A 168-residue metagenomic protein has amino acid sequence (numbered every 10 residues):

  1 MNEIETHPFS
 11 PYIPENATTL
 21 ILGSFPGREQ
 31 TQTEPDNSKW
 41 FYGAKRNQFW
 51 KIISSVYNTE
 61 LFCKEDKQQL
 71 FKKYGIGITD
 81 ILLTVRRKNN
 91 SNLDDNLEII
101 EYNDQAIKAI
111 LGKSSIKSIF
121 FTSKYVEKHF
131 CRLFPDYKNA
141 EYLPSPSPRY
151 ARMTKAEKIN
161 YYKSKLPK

Functional and structural regions predicted by a protein language model:
M1-N16, G27-R28, D36, N89-D104 (+1 more regions): C-terminal capping/extension of enzyme domains
T18-T19, S118: Structural motif
I21-L22, L143: Short hydrophobic beta-strand that contains or immediately precedes a catalytic carboxylate
S24-F25, F121-V126: Short, well-ordered beta-to-alpha junction loops that form the rim of enzyme active sites and present histidine/acidic
P26-N96: Short, surface-exposed acidic-centric catalytic microdomains
K51-S55, T84, A109, R132 (+1 more regions): Residue-level signal for well-ordered alpha-helical scaffold segments within enzymatic catalytic domains
I76, K117, Y137-K138: A structural micro-motif
I107, L111, S115-I119: Proline-aspartate-enriched helix->loop->beta-strand connector
